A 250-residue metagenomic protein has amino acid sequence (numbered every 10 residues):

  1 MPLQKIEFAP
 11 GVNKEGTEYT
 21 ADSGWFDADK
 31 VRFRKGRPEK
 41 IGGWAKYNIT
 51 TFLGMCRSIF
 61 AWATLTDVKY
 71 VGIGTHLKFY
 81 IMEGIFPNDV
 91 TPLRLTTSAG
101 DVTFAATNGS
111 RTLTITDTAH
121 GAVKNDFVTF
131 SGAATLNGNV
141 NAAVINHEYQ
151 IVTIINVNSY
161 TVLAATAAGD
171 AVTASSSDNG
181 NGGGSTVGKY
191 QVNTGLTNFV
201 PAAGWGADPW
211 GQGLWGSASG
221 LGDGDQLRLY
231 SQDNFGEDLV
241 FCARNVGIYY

Functional and structural regions predicted by a protein language model:
M1, E15, D89-L229: Small/polar beta-strand repeat architecture
M1-T96, N193-S219, Y250: N-terminal beta-propeller domains
A63-T66, S231-F235: Flexible, charged surface loops at secondary-structure boundaries
T64-D67, V157, R244: Short strand-connecting beta-turns/loops that link adjacent beta-strands
G74, M82, T116, T161-A165 (+1 more regions): Beta-strand residues in well-ordered beta-sheet regions across diverse protein folds
T75-H76, F235, A243-N245: Short loop/turn segments that connect beta-strands within the blades of beta-propeller domains, predominantly WD40
